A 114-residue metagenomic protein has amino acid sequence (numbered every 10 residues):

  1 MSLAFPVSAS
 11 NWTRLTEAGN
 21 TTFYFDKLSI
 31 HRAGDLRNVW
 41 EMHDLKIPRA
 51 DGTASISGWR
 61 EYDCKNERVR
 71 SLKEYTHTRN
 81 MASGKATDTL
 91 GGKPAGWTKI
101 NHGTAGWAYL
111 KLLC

Functional and structural regions predicted by a protein language model:
M1-L3: Sec-dependent N-terminal signal peptides
F5-C114: N-terminal secretory-pathway/extracellular module detecting exported/lumenal segments and adjacent signal-anchor/first
